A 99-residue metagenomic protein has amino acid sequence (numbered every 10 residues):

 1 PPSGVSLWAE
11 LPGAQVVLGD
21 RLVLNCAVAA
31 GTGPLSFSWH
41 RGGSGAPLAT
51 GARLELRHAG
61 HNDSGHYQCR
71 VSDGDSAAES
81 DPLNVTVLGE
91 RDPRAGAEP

Functional and structural regions predicted by a protein language model:
P1, Q68-R91: Extracellular/luminal immunoglobulin-like beta-sandwich modules
L7-G13, R41-G43, A95-E98: Surface-exposed, proline-enriched loop/turn segments that connect beta strands in immunoglobulin-like
Q15, D20-V28: A short beta-strand segment in extracellular, disulfide-stabilized domains
Q15, R57-G60: Short, flexible loop/turn segments at beta-strand junctions in immunoglobulin-like and fibronectin type III
L18, T50, H61-S64: Surface-exposed loops/turns
L22-L24, L35-F37, N62-G74: Conserved Ig-like domain signature around the intradomain disulfide
V28-G43: Solvent-exposed loop segments of extracellular immunoglobulin-like
G43-R53: Short beta-strand segments within Ig-like beta-sandwich modules, predominantly Fibronectin type-III
